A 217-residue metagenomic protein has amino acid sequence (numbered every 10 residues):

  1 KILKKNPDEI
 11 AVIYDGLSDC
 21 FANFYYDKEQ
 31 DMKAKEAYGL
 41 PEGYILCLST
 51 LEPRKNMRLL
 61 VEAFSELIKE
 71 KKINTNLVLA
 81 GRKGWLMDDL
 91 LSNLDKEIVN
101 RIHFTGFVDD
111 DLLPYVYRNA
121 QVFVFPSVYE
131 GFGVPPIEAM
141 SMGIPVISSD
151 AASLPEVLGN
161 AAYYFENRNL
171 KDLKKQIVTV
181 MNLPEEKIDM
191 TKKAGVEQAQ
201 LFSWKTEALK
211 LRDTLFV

Functional and structural regions predicted by a protein language model:
K1-V217: Carbohydrate transferase catalytic cores enriched for Leloir-type hexosyltransferases
